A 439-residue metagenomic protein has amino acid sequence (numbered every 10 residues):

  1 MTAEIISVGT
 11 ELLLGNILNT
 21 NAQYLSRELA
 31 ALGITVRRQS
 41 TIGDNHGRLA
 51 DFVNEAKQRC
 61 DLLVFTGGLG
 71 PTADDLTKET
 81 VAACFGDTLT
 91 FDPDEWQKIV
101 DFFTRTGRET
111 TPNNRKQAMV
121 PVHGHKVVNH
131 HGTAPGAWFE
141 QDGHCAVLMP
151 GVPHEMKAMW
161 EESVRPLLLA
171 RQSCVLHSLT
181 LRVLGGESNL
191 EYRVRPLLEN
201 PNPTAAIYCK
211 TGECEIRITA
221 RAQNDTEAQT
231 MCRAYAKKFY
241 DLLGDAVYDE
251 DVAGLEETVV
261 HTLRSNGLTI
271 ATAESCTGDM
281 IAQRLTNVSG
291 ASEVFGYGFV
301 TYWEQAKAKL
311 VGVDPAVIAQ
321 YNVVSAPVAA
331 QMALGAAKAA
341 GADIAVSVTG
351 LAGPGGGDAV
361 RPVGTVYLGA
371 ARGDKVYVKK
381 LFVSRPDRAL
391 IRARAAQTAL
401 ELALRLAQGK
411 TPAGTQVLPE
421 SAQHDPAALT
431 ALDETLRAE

Functional and structural regions predicted by a protein language model:
M1-Q39, T226-T230: Glycine-rich phosphate/diphosphate-binding loop of Rossmann-like nucleotide-binding domains
A3-I5, A146, I270: Conserved hydrophobic helix-helix packing surfaces used for dimerization/oligomerization
V8-T10, F65-A73, P150, V348-L351: Glycine-rich beta-strand-to-loop/alpha-helix junction loops that act as flexible
S26, A30-E55, F91-G132, A306-I344: Glycine-rich oxoanion-binding loops at beta->alpha junctions
R48-D51, D75-R171: Proline/glycine-rich low-complexity loops and linkers
E140-G212, R217-T219, E227-C232: Accessory alpha-helical/coil subdomains and C-terminal extensions that flank or cap enzyme catalytic cores
E227-E439: Short alpha-helical segments enriched in small residues
